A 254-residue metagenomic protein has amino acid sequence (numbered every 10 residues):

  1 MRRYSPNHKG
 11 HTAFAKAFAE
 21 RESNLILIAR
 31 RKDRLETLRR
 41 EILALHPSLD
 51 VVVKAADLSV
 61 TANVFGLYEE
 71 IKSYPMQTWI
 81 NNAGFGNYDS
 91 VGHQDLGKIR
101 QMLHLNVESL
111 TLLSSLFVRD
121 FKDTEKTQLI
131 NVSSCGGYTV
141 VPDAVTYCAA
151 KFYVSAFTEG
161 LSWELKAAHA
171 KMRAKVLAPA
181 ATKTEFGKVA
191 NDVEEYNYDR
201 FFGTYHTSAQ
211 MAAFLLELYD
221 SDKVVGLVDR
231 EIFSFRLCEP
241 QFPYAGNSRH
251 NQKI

Functional and structural regions predicted by a protein language model:
M1-L25: Canonical Rossmann dinucleotide-binding motif of NAD(H)/NADP(H)-dependent dehydrogenases/reductases, specifically
R21-T37: Conserved glycine-rich Rossmann-like NAD(P)H-binding loop of the short-chain dehydrogenase/reductase
N82-N87: Conserved NAD(P)H cofactor-binding loop of Rossmann-fold oxidoreductase domains
S90-V91, K98-L103: Substrate-binding pocket helix/loop in short-chain dehydrogenase/reductase
S114, A150: Active-site helix of classical SDR
S134: Residue(s) in the substrate-gating loop at a strand-loop-helix junction that position the organic substrate next
V176-A178, D192-Y244: C-terminal helical subdomain
